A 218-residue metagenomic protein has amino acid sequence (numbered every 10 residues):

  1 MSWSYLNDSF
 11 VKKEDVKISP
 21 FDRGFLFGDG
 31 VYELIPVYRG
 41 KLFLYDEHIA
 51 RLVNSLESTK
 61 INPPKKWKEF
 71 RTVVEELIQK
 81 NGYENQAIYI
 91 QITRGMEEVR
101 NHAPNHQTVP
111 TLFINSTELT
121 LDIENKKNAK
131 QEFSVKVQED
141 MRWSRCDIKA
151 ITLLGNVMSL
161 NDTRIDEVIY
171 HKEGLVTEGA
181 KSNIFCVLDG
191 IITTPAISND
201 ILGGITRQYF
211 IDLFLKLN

Functional and structural regions predicted by a protein language model:
M1-E76, E98-N218: Helix-start/capping segments and mature chain N-termini
Q79-I92, V99: Ordered, amphipathic secondary-structure segments that act as subunit-interaction surfaces in large macromolecular
